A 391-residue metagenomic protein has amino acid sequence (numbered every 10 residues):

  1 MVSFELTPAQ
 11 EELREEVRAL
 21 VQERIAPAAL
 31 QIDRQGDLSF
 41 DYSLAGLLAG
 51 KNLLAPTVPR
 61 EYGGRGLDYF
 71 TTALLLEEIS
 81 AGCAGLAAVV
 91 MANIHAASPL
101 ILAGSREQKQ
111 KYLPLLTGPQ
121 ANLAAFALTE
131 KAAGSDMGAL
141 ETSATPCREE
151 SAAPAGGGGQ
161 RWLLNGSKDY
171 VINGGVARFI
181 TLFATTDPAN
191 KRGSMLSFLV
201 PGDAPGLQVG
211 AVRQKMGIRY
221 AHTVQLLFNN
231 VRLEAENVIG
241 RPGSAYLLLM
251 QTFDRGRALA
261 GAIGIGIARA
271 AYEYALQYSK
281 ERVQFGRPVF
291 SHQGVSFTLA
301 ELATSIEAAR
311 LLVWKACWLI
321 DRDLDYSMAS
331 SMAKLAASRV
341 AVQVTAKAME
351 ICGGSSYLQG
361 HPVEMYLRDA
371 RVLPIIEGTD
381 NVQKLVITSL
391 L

Functional and structural regions predicted by a protein language model:
M1-G82, L86, A103-Q108, P119 (+5 more regions): Alpha-helical interface subdomain recognition
A87-E107, G134: N-terminal glycine-rich flavin-associated loop
P119-L128: A short, Trp-centered hydrophobic/proline-enriched beta-strand micro-motif
A133-S135, D169-G174, I218, R255-L259 (+1 more regions): Glycine-rich phosphate/pyrophosphate-binding beta-alpha loops
A144-P146: A structural signal for short hydrophobic beta-strand segments in well-ordered beta-sheet cores
R161, N165-V209: A short core secondary-structure module
D203-E234: Flexible, small-/acidic-enriched active-site or ligand-binding loops
N229-L248: Long, acidic (Asp/Glu-rich), low-complexity accessory segments flanking structured domains
